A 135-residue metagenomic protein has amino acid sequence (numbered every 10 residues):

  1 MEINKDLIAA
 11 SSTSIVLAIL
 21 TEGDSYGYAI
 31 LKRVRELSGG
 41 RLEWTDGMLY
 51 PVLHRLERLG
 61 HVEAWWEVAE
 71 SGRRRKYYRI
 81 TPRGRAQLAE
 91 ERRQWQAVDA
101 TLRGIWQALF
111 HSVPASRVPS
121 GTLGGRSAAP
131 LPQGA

Functional and structural regions predicted by a protein language model:
E2-D6, W66-E67: Short beta-strand/turn micro-motifs at beta-sheet edges
N4-M48: N-terminal helix-turn-helix DNA-binding core of bacterial DNA-binding proteins
K5-D6, L53, V113: Short, contiguous hydrophobic alpha-helices characteristic of membrane insertion segments
Y50-E57: Short, hydrophobic-biased segments on the C-terminal half of alpha helices that form "recognition helices"
E57-R74, R79: Beta-hairpin "wing" of winged helix-turn-helix
R73-R92: Basic, amphipathic "hinge/linker" alpha-helix immediately C-terminal to the N-terminal HTH DNA-binding motif
A86-A135: Amphipathic alpha-helical dimerization/coiled-coil segments that flank or bridge DNA-binding/regulatory modules
